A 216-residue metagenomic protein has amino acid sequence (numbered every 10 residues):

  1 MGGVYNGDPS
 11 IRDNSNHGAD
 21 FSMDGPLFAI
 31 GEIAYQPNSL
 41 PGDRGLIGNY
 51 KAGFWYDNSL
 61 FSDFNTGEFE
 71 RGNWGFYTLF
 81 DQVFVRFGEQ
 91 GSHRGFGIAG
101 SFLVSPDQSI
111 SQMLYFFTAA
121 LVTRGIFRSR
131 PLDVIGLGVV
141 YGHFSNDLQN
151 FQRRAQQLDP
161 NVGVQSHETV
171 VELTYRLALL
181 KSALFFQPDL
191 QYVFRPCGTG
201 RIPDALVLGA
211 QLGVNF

Functional and structural regions predicted by a protein language model:
M1, N38-N49, V85-F96, G125-V134 (+1 more regions): Short loop/turn motifs that connect adjacent beta-strands in outer-membrane beta-barrel proteins
M1-A34: Aromatic- and glycine-enriched pocket-lining scaffold segments that form the walls of small-molecule binding clefts
G2-N6, G48-N58, F96-V104, A119 (+3 more regions): Transmembrane beta-barrel strands of outer-membrane/channel proteins
Y5-G18, D57-F64, V85-F87, L103-S109 (+2 more regions): Sequence/structural signature of outer-membrane beta-barrel proteins
G25-A29, G72-F76, M113-F117, H167-V171 (+1 more regions): Residues that define the transmembrane beta-barrel architecture of outer-membrane proteins
G31-I33, T78, I98, A119-L121 (+3 more regions): Membrane-embedded beta-strands of outer-membrane beta-barrel proteins, especially the hydrophobic/small aromatic
L114-F186: C-terminal hydrophobic structural anchor segments that stabilize assembly/packing rather than catalytic chemistry
L137, D204-F216: Outer-membrane beta-barrel "beta-signal"
